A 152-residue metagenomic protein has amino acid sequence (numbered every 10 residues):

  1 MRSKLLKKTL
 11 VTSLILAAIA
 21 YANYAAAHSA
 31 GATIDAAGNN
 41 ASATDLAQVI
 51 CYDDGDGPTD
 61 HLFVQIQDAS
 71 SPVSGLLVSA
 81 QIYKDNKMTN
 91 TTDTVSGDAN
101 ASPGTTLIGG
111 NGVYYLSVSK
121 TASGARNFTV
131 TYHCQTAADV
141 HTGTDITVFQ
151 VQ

Functional and structural regions predicted by a protein language model:
R2-T12: Bacterial N-terminal signal peptides that target proteins for export
A18-S29: Sec/Tat signal peptide C-region and signal peptidase I cleavage site
A27-D45: Short N-terminal segments immediately surrounding and downstream of signal-peptide cleavage
N39-L77: Short, surface-exposed binding/anchoring microloops in extracellular/periplasmic proteins
D45-V49, S74-V78, A122-T147: Edge beta-strands of jelly-roll/beta-sandwich modules across compartments, strongly enriched in secreted/luminal
D53, D98-G109: Beta-sandwich interaction modules
D60-L62, L107-T129: Noncatalytic modules at the cell exterior or secretory-pathway interfaces, chiefly beta-strand-rich lectin/adhesion
P72-T92: Short, surface-exposed beta-strand/strand-loop-strand elements in extracellular ectodomains
